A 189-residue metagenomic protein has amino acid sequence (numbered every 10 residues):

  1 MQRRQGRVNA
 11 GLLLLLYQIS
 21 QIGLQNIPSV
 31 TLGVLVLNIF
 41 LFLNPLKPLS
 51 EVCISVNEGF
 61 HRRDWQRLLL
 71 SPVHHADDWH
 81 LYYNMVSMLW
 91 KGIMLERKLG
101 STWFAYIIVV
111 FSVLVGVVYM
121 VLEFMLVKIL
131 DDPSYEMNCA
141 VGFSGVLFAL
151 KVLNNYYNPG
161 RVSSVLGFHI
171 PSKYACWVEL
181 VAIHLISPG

Functional and structural regions predicted by a protein language model:
M1-G189: A detector for small-residue-rich transmembrane helices and their helix-helix packing motifs
